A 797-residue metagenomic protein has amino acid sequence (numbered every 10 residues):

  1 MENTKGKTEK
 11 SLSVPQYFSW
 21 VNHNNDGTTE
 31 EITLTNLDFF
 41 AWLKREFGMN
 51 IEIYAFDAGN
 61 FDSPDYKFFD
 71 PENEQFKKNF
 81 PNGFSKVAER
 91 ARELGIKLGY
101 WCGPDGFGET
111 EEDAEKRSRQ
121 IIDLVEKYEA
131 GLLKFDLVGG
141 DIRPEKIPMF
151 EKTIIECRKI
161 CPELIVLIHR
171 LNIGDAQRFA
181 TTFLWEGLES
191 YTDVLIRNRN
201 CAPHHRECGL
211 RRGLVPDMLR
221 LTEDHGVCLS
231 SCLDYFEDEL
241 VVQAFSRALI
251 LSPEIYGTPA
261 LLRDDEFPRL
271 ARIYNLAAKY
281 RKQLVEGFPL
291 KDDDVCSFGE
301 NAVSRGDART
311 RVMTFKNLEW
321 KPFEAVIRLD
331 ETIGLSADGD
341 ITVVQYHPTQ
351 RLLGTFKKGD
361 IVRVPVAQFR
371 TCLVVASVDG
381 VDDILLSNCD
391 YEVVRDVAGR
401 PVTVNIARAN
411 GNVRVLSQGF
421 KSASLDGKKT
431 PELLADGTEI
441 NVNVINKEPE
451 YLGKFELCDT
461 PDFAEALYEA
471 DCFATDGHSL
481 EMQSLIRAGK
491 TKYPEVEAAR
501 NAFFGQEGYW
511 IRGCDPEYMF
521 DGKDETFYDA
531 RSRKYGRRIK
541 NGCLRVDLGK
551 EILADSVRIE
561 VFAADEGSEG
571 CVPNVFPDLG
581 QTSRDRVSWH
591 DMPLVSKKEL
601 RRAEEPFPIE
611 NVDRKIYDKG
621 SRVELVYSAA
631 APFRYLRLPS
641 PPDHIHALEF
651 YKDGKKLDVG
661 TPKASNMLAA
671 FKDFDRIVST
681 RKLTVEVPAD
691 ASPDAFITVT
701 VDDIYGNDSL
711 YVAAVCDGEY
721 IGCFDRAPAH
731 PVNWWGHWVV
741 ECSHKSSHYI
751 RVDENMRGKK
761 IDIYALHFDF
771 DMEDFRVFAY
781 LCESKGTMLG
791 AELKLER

Functional and structural regions predicted by a protein language model:
M1-G99, D105, E115, L261-V295 (+10 more regions): Conserved structural scaffold segments of CAZyme catalytic domains across common CAZy folds
I53-E239, L249: Aromatic- and carboxylate-enriched substrate-binding clefts and catalytic-loop regions of carbohydrate-active enzymes
I154, C161-L352, I361-L373, S424-G427 (+1 more regions): Active-site-proximal substrate-binding groove within the catalytic cores of carbohydrate-active enzymes
R269-R272, L276, G287-F288, G437 (+7 more regions): Disordered, acidic Ser/Thr/Pro-rich linker "stalks" and the adjacent N-terminal cap of the next globular domain
F288-T310, V381-R414, L668-D694: Surface beta-strand/loop "capping" patches
V326-L335, H347-P348, Q418-F420, E560 (+2 more regions): Short acidic, flexible loop segments centered on an aromatic residue
Y346-D360, A729-V732, E741: Short beta-strand and strand-turn-strand segments in soluble, beta-rich domains
L353-V402, R408-R414, L433-H478: C-terminal beta-strand-rich structural cap/linker in extracellular carbohydrate-active enzymes
